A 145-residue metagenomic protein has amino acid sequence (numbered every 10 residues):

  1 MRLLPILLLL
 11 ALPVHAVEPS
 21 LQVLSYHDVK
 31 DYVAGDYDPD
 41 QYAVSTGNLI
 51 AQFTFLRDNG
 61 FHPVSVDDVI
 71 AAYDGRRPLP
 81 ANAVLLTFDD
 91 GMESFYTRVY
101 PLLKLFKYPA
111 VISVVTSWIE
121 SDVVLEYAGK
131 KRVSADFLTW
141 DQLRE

Functional and structural regions predicted by a protein language model:
R2-L3, E145: Short intrinsically disordered, low-complexity coil segments enriched in acidic
L3-V14: Sec-dependent N-terminal signal peptides
E18-L21, V33-E145: Active-site beta->alpha N-cap acidic-glycine motif
Y26-D31: Short polar catalytic/cofactor-binding loops
